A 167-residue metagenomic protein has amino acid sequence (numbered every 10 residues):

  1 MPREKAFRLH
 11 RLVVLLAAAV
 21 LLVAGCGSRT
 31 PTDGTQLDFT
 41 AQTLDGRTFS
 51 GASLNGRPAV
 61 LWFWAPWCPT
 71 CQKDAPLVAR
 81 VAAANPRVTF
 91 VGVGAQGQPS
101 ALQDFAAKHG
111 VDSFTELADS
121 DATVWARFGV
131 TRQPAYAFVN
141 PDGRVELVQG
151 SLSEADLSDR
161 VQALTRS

Functional and structural regions predicted by a protein language model:
M1-A24: Sec-dependent bacterial lipoprotein signal peptides
C26-G51: N-terminal "domain-start" segment that seeds a small globular fold
G51-Q72, V78: Short active-site neighborhood of thiol/selenol oxidoreductases, capturing the structured segment around
V60-L61, F90, Y136: Hydrophobic beta-strand anchors of alpha/beta hydrolase catalytic cores
Q72-H109, S120-D121: Structural microenvironment flanking redox-active thiols in thiol-disulfide oxidoreductases
A107-D112, S120-T165: Thiol/disulfide oxidoreductase modules built on the thioredoxin-like
